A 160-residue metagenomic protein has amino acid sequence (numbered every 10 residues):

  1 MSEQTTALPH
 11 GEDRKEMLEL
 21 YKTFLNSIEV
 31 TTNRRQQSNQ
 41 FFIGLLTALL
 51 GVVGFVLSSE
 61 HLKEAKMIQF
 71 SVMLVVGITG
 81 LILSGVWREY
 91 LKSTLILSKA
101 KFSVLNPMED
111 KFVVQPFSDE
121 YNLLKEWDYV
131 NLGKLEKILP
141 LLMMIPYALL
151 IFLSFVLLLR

Functional and structural regions predicted by a protein language model:
S2-L62, S93, L97: Cytosol/matrix-facing amphipathic helices and coiled-coil assembly/linker segments of eukaryotic membrane proteins
M17-S27, V104-K134: Short membrane-interface loop/juxtamembrane segments of multi-pass integral membrane proteins
N33, Q37, K63-L74, V130-P140: Membrane-water interface of alpha-helical transmembrane segments
L45, L49, V75-I82, L142-F152: Lipid-exposed faces of alpha-helical membrane segments in multi-pass integral membrane proteins
A48-A65, A148-R160: Juxtamembrane "helix exit" motif at the C-terminal ends of alpha-helical transmembrane segments in multi-pass membrane
E64-D119: Inner-leaflet juxtamembrane helices
N122-R160: A hydrophobic membrane-anchoring alpha-helix module
